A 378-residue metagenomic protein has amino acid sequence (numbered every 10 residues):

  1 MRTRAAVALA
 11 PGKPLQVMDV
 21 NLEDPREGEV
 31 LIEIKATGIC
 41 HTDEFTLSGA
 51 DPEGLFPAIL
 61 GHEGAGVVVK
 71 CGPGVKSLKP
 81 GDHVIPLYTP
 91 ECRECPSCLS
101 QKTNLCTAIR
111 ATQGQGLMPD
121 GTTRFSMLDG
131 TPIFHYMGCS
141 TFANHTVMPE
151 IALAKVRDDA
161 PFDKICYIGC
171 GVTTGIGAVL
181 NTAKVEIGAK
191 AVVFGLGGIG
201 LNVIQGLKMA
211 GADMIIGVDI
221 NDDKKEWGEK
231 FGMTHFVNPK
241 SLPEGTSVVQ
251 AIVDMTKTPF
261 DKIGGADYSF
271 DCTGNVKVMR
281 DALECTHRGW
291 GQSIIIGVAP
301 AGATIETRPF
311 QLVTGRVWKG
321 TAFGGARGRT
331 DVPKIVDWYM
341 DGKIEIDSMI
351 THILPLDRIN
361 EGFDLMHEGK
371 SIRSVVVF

Functional and structural regions predicted by a protein language model:
M1, P259, R280-E284, G325 (+1 more regions): C-terminal hydrophobic helical "lid"/dimerization subdomain of Rossmann-like NAD(P)H-dependent oxidoreductases
E23-T37, A50-L99, N104, T112 (+1 more regions): Glycine-rich beta-strand-centered segment in the early N-terminal region that forms part of a ligand/cofactor-binding
E94-F194, L242: NAD(P)H dinucleotide-binding glycine-rich loop of Rossmann-like/cofactor-binding domains, especially the beta1-alpha1
V193-L196, K208-D281, G302: Adenosine-nucleotide cofactor-binding segment
G200-L201: N-terminal Rossmann-fold NAD(P) dinucleotide-binding loop
T286-R288: Helix-to-beta-strand junctions that scaffold the AdoMet/dcAdoMet cofactor pocket in Class I SAM-dependent enzymes
W290-Q292, R316: Glycine-centered, small-residue-biased loops immediately flanking beta-strands in adenine/cofactor-binding cores
G297-G315, P333: Rossmann-fold NAD(P)-binding glycine/threonine-rich loop
